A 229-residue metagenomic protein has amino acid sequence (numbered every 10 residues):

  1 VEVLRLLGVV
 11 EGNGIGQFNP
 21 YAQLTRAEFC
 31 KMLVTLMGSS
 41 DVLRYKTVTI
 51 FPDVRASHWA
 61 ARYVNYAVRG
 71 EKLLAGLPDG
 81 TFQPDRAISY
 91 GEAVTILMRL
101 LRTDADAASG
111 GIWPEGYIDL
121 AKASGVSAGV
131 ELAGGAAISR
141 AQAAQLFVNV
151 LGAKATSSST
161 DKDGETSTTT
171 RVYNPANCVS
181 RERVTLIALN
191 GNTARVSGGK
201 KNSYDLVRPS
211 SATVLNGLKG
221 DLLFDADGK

Functional and structural regions predicted by a protein language model:
V1-G228: N-terminal propeptides
